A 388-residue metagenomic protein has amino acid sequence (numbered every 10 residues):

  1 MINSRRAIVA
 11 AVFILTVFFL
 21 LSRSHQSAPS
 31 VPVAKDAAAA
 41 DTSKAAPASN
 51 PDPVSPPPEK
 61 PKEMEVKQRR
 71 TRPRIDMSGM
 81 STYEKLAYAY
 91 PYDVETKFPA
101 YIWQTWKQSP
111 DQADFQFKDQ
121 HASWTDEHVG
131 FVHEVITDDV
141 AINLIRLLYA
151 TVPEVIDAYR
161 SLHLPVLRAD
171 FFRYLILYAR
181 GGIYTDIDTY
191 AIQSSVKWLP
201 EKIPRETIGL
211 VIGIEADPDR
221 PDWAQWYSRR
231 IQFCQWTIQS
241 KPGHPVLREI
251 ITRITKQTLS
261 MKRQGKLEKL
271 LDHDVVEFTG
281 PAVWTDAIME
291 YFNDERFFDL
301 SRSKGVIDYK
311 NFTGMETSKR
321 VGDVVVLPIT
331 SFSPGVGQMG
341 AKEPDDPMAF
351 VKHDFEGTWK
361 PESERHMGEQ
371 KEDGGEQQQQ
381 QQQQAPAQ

Functional and structural regions predicted by a protein language model:
M1-A169, T185-Q388: Glycosyltransferase-associated regions of secretory-pathway enzymes, highlighting luminal stem/catalytic domains
D170-G182: Small-residue hinge/turn detector
